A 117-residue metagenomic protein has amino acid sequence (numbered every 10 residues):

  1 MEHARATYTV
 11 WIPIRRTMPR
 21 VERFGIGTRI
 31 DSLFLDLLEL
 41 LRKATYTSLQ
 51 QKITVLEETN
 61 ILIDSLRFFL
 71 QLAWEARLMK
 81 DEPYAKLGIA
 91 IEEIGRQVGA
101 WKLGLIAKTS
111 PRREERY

Functional and structural regions predicted by a protein language model:
M1-Y117: Amphipathic alpha-helical assembly/interaction segments
